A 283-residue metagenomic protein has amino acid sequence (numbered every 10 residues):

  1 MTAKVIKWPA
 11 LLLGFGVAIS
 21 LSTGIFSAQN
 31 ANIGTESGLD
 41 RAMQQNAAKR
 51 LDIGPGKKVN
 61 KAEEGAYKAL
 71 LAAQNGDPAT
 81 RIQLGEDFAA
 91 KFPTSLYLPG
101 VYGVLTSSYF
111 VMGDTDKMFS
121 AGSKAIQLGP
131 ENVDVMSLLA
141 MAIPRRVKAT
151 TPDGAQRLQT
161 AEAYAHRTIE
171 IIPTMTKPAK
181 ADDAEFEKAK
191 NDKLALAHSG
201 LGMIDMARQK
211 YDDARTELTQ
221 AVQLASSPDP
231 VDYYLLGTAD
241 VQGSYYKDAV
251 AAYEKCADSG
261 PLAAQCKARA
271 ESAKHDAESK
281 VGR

Functional and structural regions predicted by a protein language model:
I25-G100, R283: N-terminal leader/linker segments that initiate helical-solenoid repeat arrays
K68-A69, L105, L139, L194 (+3 more regions): Structural register within alpha-helical repeat arrays
K91-L98, L128-V133, P173-A184, K188-D192 (+2 more regions): Short solvent-exposed coil/turn linkers within tandem alpha-helical repeat scaffolds
S107, M141, R145-K148, M203 (+2 more regions): Residue-level recognition of tetratricopeptide repeat
P178-K180, N191-A207, Q242-R283: Terminal, low-structured helical/coil segments at or just beyond the last alpha-helical repeat
